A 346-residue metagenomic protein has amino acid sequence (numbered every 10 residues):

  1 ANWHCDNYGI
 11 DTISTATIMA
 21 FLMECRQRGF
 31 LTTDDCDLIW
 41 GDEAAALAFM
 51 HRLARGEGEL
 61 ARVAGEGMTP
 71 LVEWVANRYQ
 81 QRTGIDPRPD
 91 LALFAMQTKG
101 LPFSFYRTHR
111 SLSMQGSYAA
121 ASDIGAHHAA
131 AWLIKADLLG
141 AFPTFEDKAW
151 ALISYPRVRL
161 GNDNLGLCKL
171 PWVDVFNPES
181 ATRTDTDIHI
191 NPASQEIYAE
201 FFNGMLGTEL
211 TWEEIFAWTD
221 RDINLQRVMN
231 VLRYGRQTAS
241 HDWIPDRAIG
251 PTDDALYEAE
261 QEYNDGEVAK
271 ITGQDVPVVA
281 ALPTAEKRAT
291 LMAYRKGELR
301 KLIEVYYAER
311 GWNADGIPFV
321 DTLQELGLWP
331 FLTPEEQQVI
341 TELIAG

Functional and structural regions predicted by a protein language model:
A1-G346: Extended C-terminal regions of large enzymes
